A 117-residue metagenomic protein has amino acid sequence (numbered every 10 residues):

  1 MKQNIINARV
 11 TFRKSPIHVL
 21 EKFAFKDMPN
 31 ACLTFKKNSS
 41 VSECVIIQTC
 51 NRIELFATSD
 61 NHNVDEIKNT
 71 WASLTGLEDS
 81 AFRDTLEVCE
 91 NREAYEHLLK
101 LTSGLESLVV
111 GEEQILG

Functional and structural regions predicted by a protein language model:
M1-G117: N-terminal ligand-binding/catalytic initiation module
